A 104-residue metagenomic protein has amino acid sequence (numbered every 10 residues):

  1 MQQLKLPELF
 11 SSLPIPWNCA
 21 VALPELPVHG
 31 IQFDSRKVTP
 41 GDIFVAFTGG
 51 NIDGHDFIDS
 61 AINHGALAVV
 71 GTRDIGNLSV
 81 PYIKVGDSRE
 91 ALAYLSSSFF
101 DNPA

Functional and structural regions predicted by a protein language model:
M1-Y94, S98: N-terminal leader/targeting and accessory segments in enzymes
F100-A104: Phosphate-binding P-loop
